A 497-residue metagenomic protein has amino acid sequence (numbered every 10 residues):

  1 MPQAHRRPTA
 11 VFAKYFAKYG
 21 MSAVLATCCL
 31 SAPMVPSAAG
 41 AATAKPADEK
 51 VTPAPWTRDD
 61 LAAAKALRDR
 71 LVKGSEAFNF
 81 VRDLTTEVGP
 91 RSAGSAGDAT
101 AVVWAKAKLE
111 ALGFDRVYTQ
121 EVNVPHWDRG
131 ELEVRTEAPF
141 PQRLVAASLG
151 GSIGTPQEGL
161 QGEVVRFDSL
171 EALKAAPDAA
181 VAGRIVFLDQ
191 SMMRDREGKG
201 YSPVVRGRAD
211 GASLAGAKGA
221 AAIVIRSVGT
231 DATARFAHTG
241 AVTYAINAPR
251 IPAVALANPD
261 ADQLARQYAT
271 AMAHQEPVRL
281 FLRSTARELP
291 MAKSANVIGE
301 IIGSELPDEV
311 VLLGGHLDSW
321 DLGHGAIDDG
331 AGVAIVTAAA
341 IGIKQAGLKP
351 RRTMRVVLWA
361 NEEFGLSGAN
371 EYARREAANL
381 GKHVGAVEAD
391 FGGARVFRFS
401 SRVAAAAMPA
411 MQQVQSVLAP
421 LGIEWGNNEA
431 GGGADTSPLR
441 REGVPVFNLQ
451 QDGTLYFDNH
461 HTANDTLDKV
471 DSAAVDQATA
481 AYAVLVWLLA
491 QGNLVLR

Functional and structural regions predicted by a protein language model:
C29-A47: Signal peptide processing junction and immediate N-terminal pro/mature segment of secreted/exported proteins
D48-W56, D60-A63, L71, R82 (+1 more regions): Noncatalytic luminal/extracellular "stalk/propeptide" segments of secretory-pathway proteins
P55-S95, R235-T239, D318-S319, A389-R395 (+1 more regions): N-terminal capping segment at the start of a domain
L61-A63, F140-A147, G151-D178, V242-A326 (+2 more regions): Soluble metallo-hydrolase cores and metallopeptidase-like ectodomains found primarily in the secretory/periplasmic
A64-V72, T86-A96, G162-F167, R196-A212 (+6 more regions): Second-shell loop/turn segments in exported
L109, G207-R208, A215, V297 (+3 more regions): Alpha-helical metal-binding/catalytic segments enriched in His/Glu/Asp
P139-Q142, Q157, I251-L256, A261-D262 (+4 more regions): Metal-dependent peptidase/peptidase-like ectodomains
I341, F457-R497: His/Asp/Glu-rich mid-to-C-terminal helical/loop segments that flank catalytic regions of hydrolases
